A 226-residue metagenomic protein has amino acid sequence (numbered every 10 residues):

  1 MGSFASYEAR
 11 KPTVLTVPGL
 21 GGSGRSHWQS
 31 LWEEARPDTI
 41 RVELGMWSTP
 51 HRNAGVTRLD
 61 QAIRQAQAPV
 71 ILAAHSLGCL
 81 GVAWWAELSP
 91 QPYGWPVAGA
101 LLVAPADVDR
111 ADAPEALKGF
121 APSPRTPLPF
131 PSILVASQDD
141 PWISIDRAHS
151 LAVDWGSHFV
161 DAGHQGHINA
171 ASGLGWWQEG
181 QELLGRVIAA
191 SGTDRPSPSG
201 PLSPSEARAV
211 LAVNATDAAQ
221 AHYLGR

Functional and structural regions predicted by a protein language model:
G2-A68, T193, P198, L202-A215 (+1 more regions): Active-site catalytic motif of lipid deacylating hydrolases and related acyltransferases
G19, L44-W47, A100-R110: Active-site nucleophile loop of the alpha/beta-hydrolase fold
G24, P141-R147: Conserved alpha/beta-hydrolase "acid-adjacent" motif
I71-L72, A100: Conserved alpha/beta-hydrolase fold motif
L72-A83: Gly/Ala-rich beta-loop-alpha elbow adjacent to hydrolase catalytic centers
W84-G99: Conserved hydrolase catalytic core segment
L128-P129, I133-A136, D140: Short beta-strand/loop motif that positions the catalytic acidic residue of the alpha/beta-hydrolase fold
S157-R226: C-terminal catalytic histidine-bearing segment of alpha/beta-hydrolase fold enzymes
